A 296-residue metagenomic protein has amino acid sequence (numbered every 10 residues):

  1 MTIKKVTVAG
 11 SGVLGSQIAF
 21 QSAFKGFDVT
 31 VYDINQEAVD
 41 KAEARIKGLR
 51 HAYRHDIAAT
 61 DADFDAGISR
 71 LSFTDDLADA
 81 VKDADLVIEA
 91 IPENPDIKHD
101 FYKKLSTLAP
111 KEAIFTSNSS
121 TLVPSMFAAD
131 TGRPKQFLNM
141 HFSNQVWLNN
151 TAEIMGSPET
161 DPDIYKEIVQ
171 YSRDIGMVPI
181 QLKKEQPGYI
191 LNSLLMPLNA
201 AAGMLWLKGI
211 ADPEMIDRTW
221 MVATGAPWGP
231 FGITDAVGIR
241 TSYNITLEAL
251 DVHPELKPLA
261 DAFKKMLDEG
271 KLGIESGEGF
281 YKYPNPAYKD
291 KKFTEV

Functional and structural regions predicted by a protein language model:
M1-A52: NAD(P)+-binding Rossmann beta1-loop-alpha1 motif at the extreme N-terminus of oxidoreductases
T2, K25-F27, D163-K166, D174-L182 (+2 more regions): NAD(P)-dependent Rossmann-like dehydrogenase/reductase catalytic/cofactor-binding core
A9, G67, T74, A90 (+3 more regions): Structural motif
T30, D174, L191-A201: Structural/interface elements that position substrates and couple domains in central-metabolism enzymes
R50-R70: Short mixed-charge
D65-I114: Rossmann-like NAD(P)-binding element
I114-K184, N192: Rossmann-fold dinucleotide-binding core
